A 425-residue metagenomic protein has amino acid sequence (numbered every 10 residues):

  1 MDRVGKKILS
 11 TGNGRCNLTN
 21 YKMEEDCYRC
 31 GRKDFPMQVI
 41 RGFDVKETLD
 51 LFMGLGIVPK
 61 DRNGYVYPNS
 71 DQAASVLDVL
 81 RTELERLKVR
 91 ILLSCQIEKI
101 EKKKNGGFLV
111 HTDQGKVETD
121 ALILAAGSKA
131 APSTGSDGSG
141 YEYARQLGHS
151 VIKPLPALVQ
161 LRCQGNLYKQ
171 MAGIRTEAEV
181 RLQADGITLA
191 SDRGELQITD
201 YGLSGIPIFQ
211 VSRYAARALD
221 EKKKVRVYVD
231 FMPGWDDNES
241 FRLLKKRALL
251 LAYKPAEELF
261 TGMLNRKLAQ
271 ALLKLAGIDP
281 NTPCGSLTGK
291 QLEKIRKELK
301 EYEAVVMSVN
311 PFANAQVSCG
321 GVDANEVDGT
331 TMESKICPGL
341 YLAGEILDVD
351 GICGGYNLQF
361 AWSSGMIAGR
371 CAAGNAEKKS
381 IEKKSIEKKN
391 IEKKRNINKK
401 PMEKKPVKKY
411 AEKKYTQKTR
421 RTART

Functional and structural regions predicted by a protein language model:
D2-V4, L9-S10, L18-T19, E24-E25 (+3 more regions): An anion/pyrophosphate-binding glycine-rich loop and adjacent beta-alpha core in soluble alpha-beta enzymes
N13-N63: Glycine-rich active-site loop/strand segments that organize a redox cofactor
P36-D44, N63-T82, A131-S136, Q164-N166 (+1 more regions): Short beta-strand to alpha-helix junction loop
G42-A121: Feature captures the FAD/FMN-dependent oxidoreductase FAD-binding
L93, Q270-D350: A glycine-rich dinucleotide-binding beta-alpha-beta segment and adjacent secondary-structure elements that constitute
I97, K116-S133, A144-R145, L196-T199 (+2 more regions): Short hydrophobic core segments
A121-L167: Glycine-rich loop(s) and the adjacent beta-strand/alpha-helix scaffold that form part
S128-L147, V349-A376: A conserved FAD-binding loop/helix module that cradles the flavin
